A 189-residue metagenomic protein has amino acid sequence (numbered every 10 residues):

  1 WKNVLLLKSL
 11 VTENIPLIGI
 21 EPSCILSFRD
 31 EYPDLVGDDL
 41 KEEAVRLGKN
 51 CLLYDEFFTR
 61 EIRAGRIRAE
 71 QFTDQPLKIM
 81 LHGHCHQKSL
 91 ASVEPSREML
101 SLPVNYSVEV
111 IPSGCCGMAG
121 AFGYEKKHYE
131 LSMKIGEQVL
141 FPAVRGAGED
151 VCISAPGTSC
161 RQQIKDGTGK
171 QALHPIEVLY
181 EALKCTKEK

Functional and structural regions predicted by a protein language model:
W1-K189: Iron-sulfur cluster-binding electron-transfer modules in prokaryotic oxidoreductases
